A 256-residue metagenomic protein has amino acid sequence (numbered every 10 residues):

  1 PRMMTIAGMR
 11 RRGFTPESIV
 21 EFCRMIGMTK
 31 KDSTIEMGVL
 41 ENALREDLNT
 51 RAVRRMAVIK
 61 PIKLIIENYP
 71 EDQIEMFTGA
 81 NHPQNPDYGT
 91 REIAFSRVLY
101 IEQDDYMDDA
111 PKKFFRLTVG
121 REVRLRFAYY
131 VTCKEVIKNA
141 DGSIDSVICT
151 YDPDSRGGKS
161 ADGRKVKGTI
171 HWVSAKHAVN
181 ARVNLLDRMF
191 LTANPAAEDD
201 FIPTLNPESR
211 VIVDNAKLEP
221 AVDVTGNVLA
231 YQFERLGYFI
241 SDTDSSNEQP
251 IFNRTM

Functional and structural regions predicted by a protein language model:
P1-M256: Polyanion-binding catalytic cores of nucleic-acid enzymes and NTP/SAM-utilizing transferases
